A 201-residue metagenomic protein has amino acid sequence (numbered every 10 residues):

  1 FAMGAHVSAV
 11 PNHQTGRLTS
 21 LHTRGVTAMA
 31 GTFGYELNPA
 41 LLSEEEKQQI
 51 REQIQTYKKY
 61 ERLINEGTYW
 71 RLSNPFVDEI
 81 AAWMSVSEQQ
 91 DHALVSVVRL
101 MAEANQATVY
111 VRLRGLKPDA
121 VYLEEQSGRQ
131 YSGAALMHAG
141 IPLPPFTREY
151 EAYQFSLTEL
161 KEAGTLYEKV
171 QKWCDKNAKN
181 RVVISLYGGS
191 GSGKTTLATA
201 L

Functional and structural regions predicted by a protein language model:
F1-G128, Y150: Active-site-proximal substrate-binding groove within the catalytic cores of carbohydrate-active enzymes
A93, V182-L186: Generic beta-sheet signal
A134-K161: C-terminal beta-strand-rich structural cap/linker in extracellular carbohydrate-active enzymes
E162-V183: Extreme N-terminal, non-catalytic leader segments that precede Walker-type/kinase nucleotide-binding cores
G189: P-loop (Walker A) phosphate-binding loop of NTP-binding proteins
G193: Conserved glycine(s) of the Walker
L197: Hydrophobic positions on the alpha1 helix immediately C-terminal to the Walker A/P-loop
A200: Active-site signature of alpha/beta-hydrolase-fold catalytic machinery across serine- and Asp/Cys-nucleophile hydrolases
